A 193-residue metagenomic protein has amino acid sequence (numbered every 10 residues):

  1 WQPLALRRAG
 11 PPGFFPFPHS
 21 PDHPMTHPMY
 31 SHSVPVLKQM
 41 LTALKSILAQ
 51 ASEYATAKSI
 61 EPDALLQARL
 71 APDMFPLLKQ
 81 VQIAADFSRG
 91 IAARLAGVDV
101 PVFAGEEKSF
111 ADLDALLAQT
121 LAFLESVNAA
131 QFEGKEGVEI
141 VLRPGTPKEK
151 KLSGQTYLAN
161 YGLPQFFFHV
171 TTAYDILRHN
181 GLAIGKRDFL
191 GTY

Functional and structural regions predicted by a protein language model:
R7-M25: Short, Lys/Arg-enriched N-terminal segments with co-localized hydrophobic residues within the first ~10-30 amino acids
H27-Q50, D63, R69-D73, L77-A93 (+2 more regions): Aromatic-residue-lined binding/catalytic grooves and analogous aromatic/hydrophobic interfacial grooves in multimeric
L44-K58, A173, L177: Long, well-ordered alpha-helical segments
A55-L66, S126-L158, L190: Acidic interhelical loop/turn segments
L66-V100, E149-G185: Short, contiguous alpha-helical
R89-A130: Helix-adjacent hinge/juxtasegments
I184-Y193: Short, highly charged C-terminal tails/helix-capping segments
